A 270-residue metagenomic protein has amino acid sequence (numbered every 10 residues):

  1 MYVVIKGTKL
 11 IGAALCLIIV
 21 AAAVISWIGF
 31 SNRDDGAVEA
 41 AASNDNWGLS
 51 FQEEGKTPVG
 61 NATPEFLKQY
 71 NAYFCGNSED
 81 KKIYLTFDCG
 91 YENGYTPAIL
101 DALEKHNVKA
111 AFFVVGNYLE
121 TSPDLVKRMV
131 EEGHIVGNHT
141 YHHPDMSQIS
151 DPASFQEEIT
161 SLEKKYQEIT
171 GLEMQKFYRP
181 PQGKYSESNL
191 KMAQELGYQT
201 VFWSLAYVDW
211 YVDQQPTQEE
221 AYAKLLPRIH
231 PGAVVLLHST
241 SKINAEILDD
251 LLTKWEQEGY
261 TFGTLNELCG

Functional and structural regions predicted by a protein language model:
Y2-T86, E92-D101, K105, E220 (+2 more regions): N-terminal pre-catalytic segment of deacetylase/amide-hydrolase enzymes
A13-C16, W27, M146, S186 (+1 more regions): Enrichment for repetitive, rod-forming helical segments
K81-I83, N93-Y95, E104-L236, T240: Metal-dependent polysaccharide deacetylase catalytic core of the NodB/CE4 family, i.e., the active-site-bearing domain
H230-N266: Catalytic grooves of carbohydrate-active enzymes
